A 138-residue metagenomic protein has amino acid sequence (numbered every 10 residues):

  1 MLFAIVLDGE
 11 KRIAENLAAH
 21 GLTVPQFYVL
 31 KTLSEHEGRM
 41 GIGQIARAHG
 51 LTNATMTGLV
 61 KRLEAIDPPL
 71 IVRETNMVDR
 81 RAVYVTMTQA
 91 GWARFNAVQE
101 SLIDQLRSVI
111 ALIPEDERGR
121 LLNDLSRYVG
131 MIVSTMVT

Functional and structural regions predicted by a protein language model:
M1, Y28-T32, A93: Pre-recognition alpha-helix immediately N-terminal to the DNA-recognition helix within helix-turn-helix or winged-helix
L2-V6, H49, N53, F95 (+1 more regions): Amphipathic, non-transmembrane alpha-helical scaffold segments
F3-V6, K31-E37, Q99, S126: Short, locally clustered residues in the helix-turn-helix/winged-helix DNA-binding domain
K11-T55: N-terminal helix-turn-helix DNA-binding core of bacterial DNA-binding proteins
I42, D67-L70, V133: Short, Lys/Arg-enriched C-terminal cap helix and immediately downstream tail that follows
L59-R62, D124: Residues within the DNA-recognition helix of helix-turn-helix
R62-R120: Charged, amphipathic alpha-helical coiled-coil/dimerization segments
D104, D116-T138: C-terminal regulatory/oligomerization modules of transcriptional regulators
